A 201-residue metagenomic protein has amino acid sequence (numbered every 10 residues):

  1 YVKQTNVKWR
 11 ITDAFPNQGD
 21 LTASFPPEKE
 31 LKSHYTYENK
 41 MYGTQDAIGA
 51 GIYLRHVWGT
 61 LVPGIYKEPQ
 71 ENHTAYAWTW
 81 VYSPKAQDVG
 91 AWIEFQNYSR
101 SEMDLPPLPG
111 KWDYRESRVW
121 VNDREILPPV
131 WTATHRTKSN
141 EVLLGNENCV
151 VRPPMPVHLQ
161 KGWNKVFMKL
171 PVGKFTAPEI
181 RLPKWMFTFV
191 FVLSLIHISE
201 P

Functional and structural regions predicted by a protein language model:
Y1-K85: Extended carbohydrate-recognition surfaces in non-catalytic/accessory domains of CAZymes and lectin-like proteins
Y1-V7, R181-F191: Mature N-terminal, pre-catalytic/accessory segment of carbohydrate-active enzymes
A77-V89, P156-K161: Extracellular and analogous surface-interaction loops
T79-S83, F95-S99, V172-K174: Beta-strand elements of well-folded, non-transmembrane domains
Q87-P109: A short beta-strand element within beta-rich, extracytoplasmic domains of secreted/secretory-pathway proteins
L105, G110-F187: Beta-strand-rich ligand-recognition modules
L193-P201: Residue-level detector of conserved catalytic or cofactor/ligand-binding positions in enzyme active sites
